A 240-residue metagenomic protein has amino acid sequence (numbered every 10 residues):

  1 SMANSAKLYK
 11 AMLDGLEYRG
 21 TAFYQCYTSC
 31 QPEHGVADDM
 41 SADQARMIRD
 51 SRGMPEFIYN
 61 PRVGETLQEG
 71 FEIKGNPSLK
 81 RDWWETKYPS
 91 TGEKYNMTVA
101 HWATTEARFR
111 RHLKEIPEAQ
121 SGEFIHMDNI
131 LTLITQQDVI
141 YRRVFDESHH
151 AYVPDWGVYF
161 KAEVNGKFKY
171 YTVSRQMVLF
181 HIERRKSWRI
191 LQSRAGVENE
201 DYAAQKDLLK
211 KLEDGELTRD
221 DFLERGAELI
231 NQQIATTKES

Functional and structural regions predicted by a protein language model:
S1-M2, C26-T28: Short, structured patches in soluble enzyme cores that scaffold and shape functional sites
S1-Y18: Conserved thiamine diphosphate
Y18, A22-Q25: A conserved active-site cap/scaffold subdomain adjacent to cofactor or substrate pockets
T28-S240: Flexible, low-complexity linker and terminal segments
